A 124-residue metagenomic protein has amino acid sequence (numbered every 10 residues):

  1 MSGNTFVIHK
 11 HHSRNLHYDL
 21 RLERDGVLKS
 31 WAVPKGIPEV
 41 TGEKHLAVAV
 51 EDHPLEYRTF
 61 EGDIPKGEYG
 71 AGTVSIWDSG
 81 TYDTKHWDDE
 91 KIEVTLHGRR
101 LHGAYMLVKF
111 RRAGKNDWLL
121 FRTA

Functional and structural regions predicted by a protein language model:
M1-A124: A charge-rich, low-complexity, intrinsically flexible signal that marks solvent-exposed coils, linkers, repeats
